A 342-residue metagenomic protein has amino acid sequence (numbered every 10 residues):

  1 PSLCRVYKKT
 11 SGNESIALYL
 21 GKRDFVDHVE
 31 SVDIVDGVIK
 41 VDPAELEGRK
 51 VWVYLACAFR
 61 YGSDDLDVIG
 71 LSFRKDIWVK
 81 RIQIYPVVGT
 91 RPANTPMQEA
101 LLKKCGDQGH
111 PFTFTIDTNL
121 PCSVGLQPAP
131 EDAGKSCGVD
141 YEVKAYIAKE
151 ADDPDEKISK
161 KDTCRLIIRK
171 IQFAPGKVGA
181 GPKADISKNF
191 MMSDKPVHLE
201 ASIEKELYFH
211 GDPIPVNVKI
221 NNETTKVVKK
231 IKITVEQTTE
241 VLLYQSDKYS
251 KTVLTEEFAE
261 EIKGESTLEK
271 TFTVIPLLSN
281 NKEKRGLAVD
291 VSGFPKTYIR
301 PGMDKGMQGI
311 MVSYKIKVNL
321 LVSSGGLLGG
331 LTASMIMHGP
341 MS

Functional and structural regions predicted by a protein language model:
P1-S342: C-terminal beta-sandwich interaction modules and adjacent acidic, Ser/Thr/Pro/Gly-rich low-complexity tails used
